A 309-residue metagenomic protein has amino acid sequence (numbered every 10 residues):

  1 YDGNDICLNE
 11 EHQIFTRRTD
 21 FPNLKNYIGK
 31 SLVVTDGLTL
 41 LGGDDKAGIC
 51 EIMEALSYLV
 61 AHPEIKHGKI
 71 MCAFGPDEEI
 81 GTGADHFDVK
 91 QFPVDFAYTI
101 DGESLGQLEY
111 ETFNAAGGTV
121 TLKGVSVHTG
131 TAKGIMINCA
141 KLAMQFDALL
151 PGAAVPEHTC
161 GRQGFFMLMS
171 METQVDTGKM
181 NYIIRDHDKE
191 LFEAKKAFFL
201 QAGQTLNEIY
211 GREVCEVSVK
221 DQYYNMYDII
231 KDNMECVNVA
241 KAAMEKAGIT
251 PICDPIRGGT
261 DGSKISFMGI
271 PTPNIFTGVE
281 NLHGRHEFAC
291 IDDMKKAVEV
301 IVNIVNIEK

Functional and structural regions predicted by a protein language model:
Y1-D5: Noncatalytic luminal/extracellular "stalk/propeptide" segments of secretory-pathway proteins
L8-E11, F15-E78, G118-L122, H128-T129 (+4 more regions): Alpha-helical metal-binding/catalytic segments enriched in His/Glu/Asp
K25-T112, V155, T159-M169, T173 (+3 more regions): Acidic/histidine-rich catalytic neighborhood of metal-dependent amide-processing enzymes
G75, D101, T121-V125, R185-H187 (+2 more regions): Solvent-exposed residues in well-ordered beta-strands and their adjoining turns, especially edge/terminal strands
A84, A132-K133, R285-F288: Short acidic, glycine/proline-rich loop/turn micro-motifs
D95-T99, T119, T272-N274: Short glycine-aspartate micro-motif
A115: An anion-binding catalytic pocket shared by soluble metabolic enzymes
A140-K309: Metal-dependent amide/peptide-bond hydrolase catalytic core, centered on the "pita-bread" metallohydrolase fold
